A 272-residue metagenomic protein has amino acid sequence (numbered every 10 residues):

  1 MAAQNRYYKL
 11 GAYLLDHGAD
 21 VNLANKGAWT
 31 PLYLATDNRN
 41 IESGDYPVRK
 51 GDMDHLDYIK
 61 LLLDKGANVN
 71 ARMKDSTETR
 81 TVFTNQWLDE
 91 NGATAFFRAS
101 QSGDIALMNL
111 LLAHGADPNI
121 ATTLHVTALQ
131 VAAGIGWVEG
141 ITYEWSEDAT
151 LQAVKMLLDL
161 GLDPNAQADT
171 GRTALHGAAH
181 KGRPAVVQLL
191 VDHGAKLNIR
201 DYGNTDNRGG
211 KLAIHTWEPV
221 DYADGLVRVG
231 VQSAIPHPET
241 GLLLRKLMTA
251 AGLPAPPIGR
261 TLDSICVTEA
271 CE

Functional and structural regions predicted by a protein language model:
M1-Y8, L34-H55, V82-N91, R98-D104 (+4 more regions): Ankyrin repeat A-helix N-terminal signature
K9-L10, Y58, A106-L107, A153 (+3 more regions): Conserved ankyrin/ankyrin-like repeat signature
A12-D20, K60-N68, N109-D117, K155-D163 (+2 more regions): Ankyrin repeat domain, specifically the short helix-to-loop turn at the C-terminus of the second helix of each repeat
V21-A24, A71-R72, P118-A121, P164-Q167 (+1 more regions): Ankyrin repeat boundary signal
M73-V82: Repeat-mediated protein-protein interaction surfaces in helical alpha-solenoids
T123-V126, Q130-G134, T142-D159, D163-R172: Eukaryotic tandem repeat interaction scaffolds
G225-E272: Terminal, low-structured helical/coil segments at or just beyond the last alpha-helical repeat
